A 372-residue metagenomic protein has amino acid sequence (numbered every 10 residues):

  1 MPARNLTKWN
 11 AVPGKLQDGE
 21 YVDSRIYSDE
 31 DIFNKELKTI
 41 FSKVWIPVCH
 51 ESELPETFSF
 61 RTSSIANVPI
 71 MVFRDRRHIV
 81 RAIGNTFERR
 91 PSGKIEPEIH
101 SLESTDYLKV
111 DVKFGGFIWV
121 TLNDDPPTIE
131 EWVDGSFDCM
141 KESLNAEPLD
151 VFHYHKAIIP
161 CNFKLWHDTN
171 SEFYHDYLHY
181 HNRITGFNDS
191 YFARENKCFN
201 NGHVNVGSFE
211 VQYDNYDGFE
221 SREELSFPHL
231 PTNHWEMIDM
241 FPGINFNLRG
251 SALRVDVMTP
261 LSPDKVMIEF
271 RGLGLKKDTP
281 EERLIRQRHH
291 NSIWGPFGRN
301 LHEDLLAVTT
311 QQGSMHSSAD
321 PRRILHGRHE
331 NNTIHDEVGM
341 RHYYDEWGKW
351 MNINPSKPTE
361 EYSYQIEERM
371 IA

Functional and structural regions predicted by a protein language model:
M1-T7, S104, Q365-A372: Basic/polar N-terminal segments that are highly enriched at the extreme N-terminus, encompassing both cleavable
M1-T86, V110-D111: N-terminal pre-ligand scaffold of iron-sulfur
P47-S64, I95-D106, S226-H229, E236-M237 (+1 more regions): Short, solvent-exposed secondary-structure boundary motifs
M71-I79, L108-A372: C-terminal catalytic domain of Rieske-type non-heme iron oxygenases
H78-V112: Long, hydrophobic, well-ordered secondary-structure blocks that form the structural core and pocket-lining surfaces
